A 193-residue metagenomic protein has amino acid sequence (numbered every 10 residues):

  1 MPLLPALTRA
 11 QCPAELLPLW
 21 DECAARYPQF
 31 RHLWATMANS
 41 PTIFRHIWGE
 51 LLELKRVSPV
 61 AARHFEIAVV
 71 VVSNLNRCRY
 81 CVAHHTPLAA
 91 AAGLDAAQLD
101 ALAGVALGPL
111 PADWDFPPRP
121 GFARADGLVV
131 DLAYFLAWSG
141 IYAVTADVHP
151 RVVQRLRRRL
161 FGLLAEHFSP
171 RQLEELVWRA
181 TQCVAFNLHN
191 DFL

Functional and structural regions predicted by a protein language model:
M1-L193: Hydrophobic alpha-helical segments
